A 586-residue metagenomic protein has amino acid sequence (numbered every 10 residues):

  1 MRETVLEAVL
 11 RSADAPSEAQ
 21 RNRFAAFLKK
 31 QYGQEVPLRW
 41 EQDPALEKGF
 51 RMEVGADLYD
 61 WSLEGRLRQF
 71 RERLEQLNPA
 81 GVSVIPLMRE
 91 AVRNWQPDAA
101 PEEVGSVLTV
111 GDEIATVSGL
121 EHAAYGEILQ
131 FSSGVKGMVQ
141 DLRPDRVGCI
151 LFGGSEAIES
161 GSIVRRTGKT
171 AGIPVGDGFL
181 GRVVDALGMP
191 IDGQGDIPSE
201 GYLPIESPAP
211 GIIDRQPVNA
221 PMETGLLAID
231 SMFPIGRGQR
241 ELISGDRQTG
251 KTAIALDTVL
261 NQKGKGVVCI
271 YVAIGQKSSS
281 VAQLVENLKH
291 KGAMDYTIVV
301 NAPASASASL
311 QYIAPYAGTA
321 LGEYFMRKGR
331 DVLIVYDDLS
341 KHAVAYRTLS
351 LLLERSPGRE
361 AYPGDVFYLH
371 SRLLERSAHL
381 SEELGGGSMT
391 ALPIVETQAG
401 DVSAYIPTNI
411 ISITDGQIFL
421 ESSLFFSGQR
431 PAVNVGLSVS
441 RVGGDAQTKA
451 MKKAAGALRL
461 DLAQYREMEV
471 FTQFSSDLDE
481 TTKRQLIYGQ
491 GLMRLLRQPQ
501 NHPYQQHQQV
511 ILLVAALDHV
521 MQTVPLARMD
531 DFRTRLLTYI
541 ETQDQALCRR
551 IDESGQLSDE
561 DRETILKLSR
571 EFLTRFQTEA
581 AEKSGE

Functional and structural regions predicted by a protein language model:
M1-V82, A123: Elongated, mostly alpha-helical coiled-coil "stalk/stator" tethers of large membrane protein machines
Y32-V36, P86-W95, G225-I229, G318 (+1 more regions): Phosphate-interacting basic helix/loop segments used at nucleotide- and nucleic-acid interfaces
R66-A91, T574-E586: Short, charged, intrinsically disordered terminal tails
A80-R182, L187-I191: N-terminal accessory targeting/assembly segments
S162-V164, A171, V175-G178, I191-Q239 (+2 more regions): P-loop NTPase nucleotide-binding/switch module
R247-I274, S278-S280, H290-G292, A308-F419: Conserved P-loop NTPase nucleotide-binding/switch module
K341, L351-E586: Conserved catalytic/coupling modules of large nucleotide/cofactor-utilizing molecular machines
